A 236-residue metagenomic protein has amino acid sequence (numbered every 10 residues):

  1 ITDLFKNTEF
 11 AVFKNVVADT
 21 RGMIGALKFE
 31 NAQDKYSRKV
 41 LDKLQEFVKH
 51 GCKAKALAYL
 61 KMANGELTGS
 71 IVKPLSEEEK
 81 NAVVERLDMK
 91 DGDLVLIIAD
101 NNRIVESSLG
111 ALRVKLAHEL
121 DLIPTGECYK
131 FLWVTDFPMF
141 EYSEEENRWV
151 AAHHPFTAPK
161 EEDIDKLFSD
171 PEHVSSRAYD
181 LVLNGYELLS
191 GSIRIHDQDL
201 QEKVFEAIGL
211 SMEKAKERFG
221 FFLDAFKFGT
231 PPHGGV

Functional and structural regions predicted by a protein language model:
I1-V236: Class II aminoacyl-tRNA synthetase catalytic cores and aaRS-like
